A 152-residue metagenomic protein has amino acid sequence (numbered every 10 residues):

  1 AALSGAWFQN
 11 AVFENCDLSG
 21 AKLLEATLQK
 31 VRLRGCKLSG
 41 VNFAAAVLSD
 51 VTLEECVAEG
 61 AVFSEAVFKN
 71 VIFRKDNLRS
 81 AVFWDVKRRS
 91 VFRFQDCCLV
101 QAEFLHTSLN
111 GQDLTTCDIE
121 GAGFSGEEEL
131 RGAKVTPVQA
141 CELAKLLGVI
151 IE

Functional and structural regions predicted by a protein language model:
A1-E152: Tandem repeat scaffolds
